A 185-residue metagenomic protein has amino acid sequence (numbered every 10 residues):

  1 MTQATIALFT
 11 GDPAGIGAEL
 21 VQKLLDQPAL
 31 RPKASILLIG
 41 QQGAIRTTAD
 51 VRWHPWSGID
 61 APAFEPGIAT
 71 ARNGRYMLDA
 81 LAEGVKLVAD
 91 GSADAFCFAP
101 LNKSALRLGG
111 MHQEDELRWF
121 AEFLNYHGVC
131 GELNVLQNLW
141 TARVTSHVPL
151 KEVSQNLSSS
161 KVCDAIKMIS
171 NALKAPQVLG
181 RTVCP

Functional and structural regions predicted by a protein language model:
M1-R118, N156-P185: Contiguous, glycine/small-aliphatic-enriched amphipathic segments in soluble metabolic enzymes
E114-K151: Flexible loop/hinge segments that line or gate small-molecule binding clefts
